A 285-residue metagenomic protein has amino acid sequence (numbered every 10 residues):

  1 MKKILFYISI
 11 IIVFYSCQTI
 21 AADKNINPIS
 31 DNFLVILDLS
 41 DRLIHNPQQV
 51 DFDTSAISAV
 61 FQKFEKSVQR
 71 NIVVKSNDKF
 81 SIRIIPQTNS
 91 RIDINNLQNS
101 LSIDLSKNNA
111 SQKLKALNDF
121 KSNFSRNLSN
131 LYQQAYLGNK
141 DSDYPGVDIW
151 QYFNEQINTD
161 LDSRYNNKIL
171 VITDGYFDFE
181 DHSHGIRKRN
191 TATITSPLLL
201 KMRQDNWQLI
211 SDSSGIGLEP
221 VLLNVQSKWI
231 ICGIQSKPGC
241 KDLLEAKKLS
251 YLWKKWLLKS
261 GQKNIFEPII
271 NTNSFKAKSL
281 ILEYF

Functional and structural regions predicted by a protein language model:
M1-S30: Bacterial Sec-dependent N-terminal signal peptides
C17, P197-F285: Von Willebrand factor type A / integrin I
I29-I103, K168-L170: Von Willebrand factor
I29-V35, N77-I82, N167-L170, P220-Q235 (+1 more regions): Hydrophobic beta-strand segments of well-ordered beta-sheets in folded domains
L43-P47, S90-I94, D178-H182, P238-K241 (+1 more regions): Extracytoplasmic/secreted cell-surface and envelope-processing proteins
I84, S111-F124, F179, I186-R189 (+1 more regions): Scaffold/interface architecture of coatomer-like assemblies
K107-R164, F177: Von Willebrand factor
V147-K228: Flexible, glycine-rich surface segments
